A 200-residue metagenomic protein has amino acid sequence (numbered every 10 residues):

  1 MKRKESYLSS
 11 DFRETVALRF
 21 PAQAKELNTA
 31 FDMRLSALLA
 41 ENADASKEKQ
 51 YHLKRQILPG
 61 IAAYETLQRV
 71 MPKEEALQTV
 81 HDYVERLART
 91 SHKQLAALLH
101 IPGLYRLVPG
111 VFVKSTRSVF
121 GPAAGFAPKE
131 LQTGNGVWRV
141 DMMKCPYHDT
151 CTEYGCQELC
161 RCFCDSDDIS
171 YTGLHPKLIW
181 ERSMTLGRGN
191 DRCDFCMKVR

Functional and structural regions predicted by a protein language model:
M1-L67: N-terminal, charged low-complexity regulatory/assembly segments
R3, F126-E130, W180: Generic structural motif
A24, E75, L178-I179: Secondary-structure boundary/capping signal
K49, L98-G125, G173-K198: Unusually extended, aromatic-enriched hydrophobic runs near protein termini
R55, T66-G155, L159: Amphipathic interaction/junction segments at domain boundaries or subunit interfaces
G136-D141, P146-T150, Y154-R200: C-terminal non-catalytic interaction appendages of large macromolecular assemblies
